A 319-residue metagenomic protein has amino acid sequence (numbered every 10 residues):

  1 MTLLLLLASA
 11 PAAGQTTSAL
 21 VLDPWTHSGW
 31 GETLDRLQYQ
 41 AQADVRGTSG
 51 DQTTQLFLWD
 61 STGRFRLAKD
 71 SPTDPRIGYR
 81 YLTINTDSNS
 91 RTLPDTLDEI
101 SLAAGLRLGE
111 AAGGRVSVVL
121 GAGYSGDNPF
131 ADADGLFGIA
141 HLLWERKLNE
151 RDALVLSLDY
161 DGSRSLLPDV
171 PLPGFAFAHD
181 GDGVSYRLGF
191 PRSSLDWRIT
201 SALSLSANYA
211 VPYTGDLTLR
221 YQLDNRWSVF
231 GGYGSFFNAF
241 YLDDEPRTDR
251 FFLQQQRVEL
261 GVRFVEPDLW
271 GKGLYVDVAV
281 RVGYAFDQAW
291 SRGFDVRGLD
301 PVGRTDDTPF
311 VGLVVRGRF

Functional and structural regions predicted by a protein language model:
M1-L34, L299-V302, R318-F319: Cleavable N-terminal export/targeting peptides
G14-N89, D182-L188, N208: Short glycine/proline- and aromatic-enriched beta-strand/turn motifs that initiate or cap beta-hairpins
Y39-V45, V116-G126, D152-G162, P173-P212 (+1 more regions): Transmembrane beta-strand segments that form the barrel wall of outer-membrane beta-barrel proteins
V45-T53, N85-L93, N128-G135, L166-G174 (+2 more regions): Outer-membrane beta-barrel translocator domains and adjoining extracellular loop/strand segments of Gram-negative
T53-W59, P94-L102, D132-G138, D169-P171 (+4 more regions): Residues that define the transmembrane beta-barrel architecture of outer-membrane proteins
G63-K69, L106-E110, W144-R146, H179 (+6 more regions): Residue-level signature of outer-membrane beta-barrel architecture
K69-I77, A111-V118, E150-L156, G183-R187 (+4 more regions): Repeated loop/turn-to-beta-strand initiation elements of outer-membrane beta-barrel proteins
P173-H179, L260-V262, K272-V276, V280 (+1 more regions): Outer-membrane beta-barrel "beta-signal"
